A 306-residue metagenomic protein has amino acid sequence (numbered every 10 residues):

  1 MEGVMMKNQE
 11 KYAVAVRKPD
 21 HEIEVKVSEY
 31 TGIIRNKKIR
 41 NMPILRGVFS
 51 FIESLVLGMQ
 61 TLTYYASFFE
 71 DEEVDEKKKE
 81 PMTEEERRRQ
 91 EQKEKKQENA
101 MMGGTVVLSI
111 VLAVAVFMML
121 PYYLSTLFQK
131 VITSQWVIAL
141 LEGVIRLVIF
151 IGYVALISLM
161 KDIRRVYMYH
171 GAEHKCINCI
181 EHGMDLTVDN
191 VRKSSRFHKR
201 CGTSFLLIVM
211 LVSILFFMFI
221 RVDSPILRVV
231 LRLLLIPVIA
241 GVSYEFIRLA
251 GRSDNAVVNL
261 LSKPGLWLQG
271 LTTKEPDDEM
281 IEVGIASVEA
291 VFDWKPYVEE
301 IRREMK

Functional and structural regions predicted by a protein language model:
M1-K78, E84: Divalent-cation
E2, M6, K77-P81, I132 (+4 more regions): Polar-ligand-bearing catalytic/cofactor-coordination segments of membrane-embedded or membrane-tethered inner-membrane
K11, M42-Y64, E142-Y167, A240-R252: Hydrophobic alpha-helical membrane-embedded segments
R35-N41, E86-M102, V188-S194: Cytosolic juxtamembrane amphipathic/interface segments immediately preceding and feeding into a transmembrane helix
Y64-F68, S109-S134, V209-L231, P237-A240 (+1 more regions): Juxtamembrane "helix exit" motif at the C-terminal ends of alpha-helical transmembrane segments in multi-pass membrane
E70-Q97, M102, A115-Q135: Hydrophobic transmembrane alpha-helix segments characteristic of membrane transport and insertion machinery
E98, M102, V106, I138-R146 (+3 more regions): Residue-level signature of transmembrane alpha-helical entry/exit and packing/kink sites in multi-pass membrane
N99-F117, H198-V209: Select subsegments of transmembrane alpha-helices in polytopic membrane proteins, especially boundary-proximal
